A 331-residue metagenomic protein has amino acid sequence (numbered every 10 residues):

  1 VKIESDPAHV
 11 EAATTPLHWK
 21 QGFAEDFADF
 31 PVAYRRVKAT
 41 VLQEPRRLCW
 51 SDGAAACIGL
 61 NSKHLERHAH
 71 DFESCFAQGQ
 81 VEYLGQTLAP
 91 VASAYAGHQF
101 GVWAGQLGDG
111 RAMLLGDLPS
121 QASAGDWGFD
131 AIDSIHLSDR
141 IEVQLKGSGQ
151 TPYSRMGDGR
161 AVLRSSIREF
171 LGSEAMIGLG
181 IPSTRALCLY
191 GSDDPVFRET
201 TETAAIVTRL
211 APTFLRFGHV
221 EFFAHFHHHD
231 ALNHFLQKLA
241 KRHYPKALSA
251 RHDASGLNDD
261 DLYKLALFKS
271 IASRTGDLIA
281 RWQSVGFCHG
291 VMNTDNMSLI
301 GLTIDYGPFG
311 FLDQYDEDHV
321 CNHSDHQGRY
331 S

Functional and structural regions predicted by a protein language model:
V1-A28: Charged, compositionally biased N-terminal leader segments and the immediate start of the first structured element
A28-V37: A short, surface-exposed helix-loop junction/capping segment
P31-V32, W50-A54, H319-G328: Short acidic (Asp/Glu) and glycine-rich catalytic loops that position anionic groups and cofactors
A39-V41: Low-complexity, Ser/Thr/Pro/Gly-rich disordered linker/stalk regions
E44-R47, G53-L65, D71-S255, D259 (+2 more regions): Conserved ATP-binding subdomain of kinase catalytic cores across diverse folds
T201-A204, S284-H289, N293-S331: Catalytic activation segment of kinase domains across protein kinase-like and atypical kinase folds
I271-W282: Phosphate/ATP-binding catalytic cores across multiple sugar-kinase/actin-like superfamilies, primarily ASKHA
